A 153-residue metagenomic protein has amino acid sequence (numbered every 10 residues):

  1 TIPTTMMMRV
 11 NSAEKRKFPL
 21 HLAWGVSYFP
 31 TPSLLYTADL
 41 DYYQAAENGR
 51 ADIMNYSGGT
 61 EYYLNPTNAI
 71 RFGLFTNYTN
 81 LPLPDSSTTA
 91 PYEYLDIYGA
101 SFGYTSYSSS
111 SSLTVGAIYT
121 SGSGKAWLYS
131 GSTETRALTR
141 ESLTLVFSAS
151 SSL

Functional and structural regions predicted by a protein language model:
T1-L153: Outer-membrane beta-barrel porins/channels
